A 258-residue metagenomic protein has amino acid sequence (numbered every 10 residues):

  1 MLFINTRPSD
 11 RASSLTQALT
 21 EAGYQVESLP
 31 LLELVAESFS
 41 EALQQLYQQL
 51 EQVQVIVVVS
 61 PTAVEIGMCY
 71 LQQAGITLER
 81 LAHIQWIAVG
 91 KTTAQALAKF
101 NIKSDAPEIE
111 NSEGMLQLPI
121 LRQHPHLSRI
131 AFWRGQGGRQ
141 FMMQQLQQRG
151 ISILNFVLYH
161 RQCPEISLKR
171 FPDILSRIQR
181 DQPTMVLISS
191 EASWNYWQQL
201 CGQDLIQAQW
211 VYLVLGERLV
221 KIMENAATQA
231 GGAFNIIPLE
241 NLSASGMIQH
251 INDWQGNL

Functional and structural regions predicted by a protein language model:
M1-L258: Conserved beta-alpha
